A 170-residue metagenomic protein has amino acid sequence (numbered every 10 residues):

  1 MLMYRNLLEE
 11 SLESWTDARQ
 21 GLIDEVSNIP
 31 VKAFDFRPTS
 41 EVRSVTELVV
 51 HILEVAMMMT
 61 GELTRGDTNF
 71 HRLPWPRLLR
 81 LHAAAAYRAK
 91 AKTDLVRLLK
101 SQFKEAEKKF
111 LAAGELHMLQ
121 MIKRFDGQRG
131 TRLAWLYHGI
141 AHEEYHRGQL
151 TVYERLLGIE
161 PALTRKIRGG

Functional and structural regions predicted by a protein language model:
M1-E10, E54-F125, L157-G170: Short, helix-capping/interhelical loops that line the mouth of catalytic, cofactor-, or ligand-binding pockets
L8, D17-G21, E25-N28: N-terminal leader/capping segments at the start of a protein or of a new domain
W15-L22, V45-T60, R88-A89, V96-A106 (+2 more regions): Alpha-helical transition-metal enzyme core signature, strongest for iron centers
F36-R37: Surface-exposed patches in mature extracellular/periplasmic domains of secreted proteins
E41: Conserved functional hotspot residues or short segments at active or partner-binding sites across diverse domains
K123-L133: Carbohydrate-binding/catalytic loop surfaces
A134-W135, G139-H142, Q149-L150, L157-G170: Preference for long, well-ordered alpha-helical segments
